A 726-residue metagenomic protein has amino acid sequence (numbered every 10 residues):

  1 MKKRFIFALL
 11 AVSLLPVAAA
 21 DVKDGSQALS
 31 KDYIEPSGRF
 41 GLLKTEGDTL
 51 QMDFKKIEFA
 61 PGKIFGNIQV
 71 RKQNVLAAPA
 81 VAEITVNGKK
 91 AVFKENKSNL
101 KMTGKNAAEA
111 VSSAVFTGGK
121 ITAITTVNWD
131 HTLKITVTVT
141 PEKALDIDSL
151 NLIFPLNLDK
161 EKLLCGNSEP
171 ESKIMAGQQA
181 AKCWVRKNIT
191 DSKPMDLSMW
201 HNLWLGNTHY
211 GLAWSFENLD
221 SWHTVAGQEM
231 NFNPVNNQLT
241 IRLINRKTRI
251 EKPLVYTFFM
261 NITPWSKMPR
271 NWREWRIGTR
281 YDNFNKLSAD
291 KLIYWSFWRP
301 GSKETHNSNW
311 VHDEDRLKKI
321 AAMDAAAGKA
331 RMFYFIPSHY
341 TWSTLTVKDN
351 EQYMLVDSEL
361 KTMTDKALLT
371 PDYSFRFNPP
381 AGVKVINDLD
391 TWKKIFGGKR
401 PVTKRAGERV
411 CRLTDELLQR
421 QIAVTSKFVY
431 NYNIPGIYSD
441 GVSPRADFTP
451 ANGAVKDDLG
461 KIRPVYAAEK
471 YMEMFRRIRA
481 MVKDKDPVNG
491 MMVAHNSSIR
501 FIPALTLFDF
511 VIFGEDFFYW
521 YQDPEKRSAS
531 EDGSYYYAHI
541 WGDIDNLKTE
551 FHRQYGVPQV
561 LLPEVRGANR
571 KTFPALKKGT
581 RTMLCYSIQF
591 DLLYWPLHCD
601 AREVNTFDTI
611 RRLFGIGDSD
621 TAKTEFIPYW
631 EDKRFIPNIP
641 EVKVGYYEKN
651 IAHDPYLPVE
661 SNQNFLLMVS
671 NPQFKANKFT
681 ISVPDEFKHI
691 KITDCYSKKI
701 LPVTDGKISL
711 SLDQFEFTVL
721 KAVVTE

Functional and structural regions predicted by a protein language model:
R4-L14: Sec-dependent N-terminal signal peptides
V17-A20: Boundary at the C-terminal end of the N-terminal hydrophobic targeting segment
V22-S26, L50-Q51, K55-R71, V75-N87 (+5 more regions): Carbohydrate-recognition beta-sandwich/jelly-roll modules in extracellular/periplasmic carbohydrate-active proteins
E251-K252, M472-Y696: Active-site-proximal substrate-binding groove within the catalytic cores of carbohydrate-active enzymes
P253-V255, W265, T704-E726: C-terminal beta-strand-rich structural cap/linker in extracellular carbohydrate-active enzymes
I293-E314, P401-I422, N433, D457-Y471 (+1 more regions): The substrate-binding groove and active-site-proximal loops of carbohydrate-active enzymes, especially glycoside
F333-Y432: Active-site-adjacent "subsite" loops/lids of carbohydrate-active enzymes
Q421-V455: Active-site groove signature of glycoside hydrolases
